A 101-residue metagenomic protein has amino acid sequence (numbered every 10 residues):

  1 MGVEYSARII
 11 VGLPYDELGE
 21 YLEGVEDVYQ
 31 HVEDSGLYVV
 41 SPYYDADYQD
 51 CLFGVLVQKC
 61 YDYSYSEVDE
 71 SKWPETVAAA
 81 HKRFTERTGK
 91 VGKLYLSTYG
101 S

Functional and structural regions predicted by a protein language model:
M1-K90, S101: Acidic (Asp/Glu-rich) sequence patches and key acidic residues that form negatively charged surfaces used
K93-L96: Surface-exposed edge beta-strand/loop patches
